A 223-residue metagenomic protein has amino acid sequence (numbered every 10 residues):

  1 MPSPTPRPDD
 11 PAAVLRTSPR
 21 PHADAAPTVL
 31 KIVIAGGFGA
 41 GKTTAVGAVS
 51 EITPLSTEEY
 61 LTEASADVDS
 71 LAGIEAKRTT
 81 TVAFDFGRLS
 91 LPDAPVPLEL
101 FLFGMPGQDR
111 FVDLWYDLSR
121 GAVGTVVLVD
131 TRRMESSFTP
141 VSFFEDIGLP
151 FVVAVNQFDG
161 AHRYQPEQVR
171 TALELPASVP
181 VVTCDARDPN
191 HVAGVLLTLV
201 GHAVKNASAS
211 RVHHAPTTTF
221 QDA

Functional and structural regions predicted by a protein language model:
P2-A76, G87-P92, E99: Conserved G1/Walker A P-loop phosphate-binding module
V33, V152-V153, V182: A structural signal for isolated positions on well-ordered beta-strands in alpha/beta enzyme cores
T81, P106-F111, R132-S136, Y164: Short secondary-structure boundary/capping elements
T81, S90-V96, Y116-G121, F143-I147 (+1 more regions): Conserved catalytic network of the ASCE P-loop NTPase/AAA+ motor domain
D93-D113: Switch II (G3) loop of P-loop NTPases
V127-S178: Conserved C-terminal guanine-recognition region of P-loop GTPase G domains, centered on the G4
D159-H213, A223: Canonical P-loop GTPase G-domain recognition
